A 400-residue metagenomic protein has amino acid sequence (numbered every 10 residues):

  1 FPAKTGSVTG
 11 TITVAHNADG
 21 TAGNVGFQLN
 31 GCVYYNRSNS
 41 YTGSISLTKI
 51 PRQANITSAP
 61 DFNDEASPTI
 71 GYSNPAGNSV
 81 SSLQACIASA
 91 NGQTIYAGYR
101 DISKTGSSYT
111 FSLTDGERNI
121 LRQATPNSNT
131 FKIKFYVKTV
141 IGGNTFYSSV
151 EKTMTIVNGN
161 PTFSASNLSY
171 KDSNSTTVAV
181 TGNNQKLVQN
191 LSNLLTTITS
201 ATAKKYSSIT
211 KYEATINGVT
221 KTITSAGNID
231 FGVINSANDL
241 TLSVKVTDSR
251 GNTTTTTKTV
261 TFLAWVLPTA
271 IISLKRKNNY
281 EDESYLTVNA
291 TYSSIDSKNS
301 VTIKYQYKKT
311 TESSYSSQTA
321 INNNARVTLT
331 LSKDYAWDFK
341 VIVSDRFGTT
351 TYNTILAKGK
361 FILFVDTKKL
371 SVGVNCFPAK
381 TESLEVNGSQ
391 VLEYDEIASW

Functional and structural regions predicted by a protein language model:
F1, S81-G92, K204-T220, K298-E312: Change to "...patches in solvent-exposed regions of secreted, membrane-anchored, or virion-exposed structural
P2-G6, R100-K104, V219-G227, Y315-N323: Short beta-strand segments within Ig-like beta-sandwich modules, predominantly Fibronectin type-III
I12-G26, D115-F131, D230-D239, V327-W337: Surface-exposed, short loops/turns at beta-strand junctions within beta-sandwich domains
G31, V137-T139, V246, V343-D345: Conserved structural position at the C-terminal beta-strand of extracellular beta-sandwich adhesion modules
R37-T48, N144-I156, T253-F262, G348-F361: Edge beta-strands of extracellular beta-sandwich domains
T48-N55, T155-A165, F262-A270, K358-T367: Extracellular interdomain linker/stem segments of modular secreted and single-pass surface proteins
A66-N78, Q189-K204, S284-I295: Aromatic/hydrophobic beta-strand junction motif of beta-rich domains
D366-W400: Intrinsic low-complexity, repeat-rich intrinsically disordered segments enriched in small/flexible residues
